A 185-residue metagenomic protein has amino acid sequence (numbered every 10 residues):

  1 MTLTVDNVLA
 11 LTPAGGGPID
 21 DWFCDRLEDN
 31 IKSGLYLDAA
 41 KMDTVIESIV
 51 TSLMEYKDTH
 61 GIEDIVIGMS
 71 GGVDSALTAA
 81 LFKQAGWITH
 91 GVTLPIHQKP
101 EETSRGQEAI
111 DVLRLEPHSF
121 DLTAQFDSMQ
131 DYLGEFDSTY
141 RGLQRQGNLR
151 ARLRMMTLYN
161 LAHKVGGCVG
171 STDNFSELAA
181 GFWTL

Functional and structural regions predicted by a protein language model:
T2-T184: ATP-dependent adenylation/nucleotidyltransferase module used to activate substrates
